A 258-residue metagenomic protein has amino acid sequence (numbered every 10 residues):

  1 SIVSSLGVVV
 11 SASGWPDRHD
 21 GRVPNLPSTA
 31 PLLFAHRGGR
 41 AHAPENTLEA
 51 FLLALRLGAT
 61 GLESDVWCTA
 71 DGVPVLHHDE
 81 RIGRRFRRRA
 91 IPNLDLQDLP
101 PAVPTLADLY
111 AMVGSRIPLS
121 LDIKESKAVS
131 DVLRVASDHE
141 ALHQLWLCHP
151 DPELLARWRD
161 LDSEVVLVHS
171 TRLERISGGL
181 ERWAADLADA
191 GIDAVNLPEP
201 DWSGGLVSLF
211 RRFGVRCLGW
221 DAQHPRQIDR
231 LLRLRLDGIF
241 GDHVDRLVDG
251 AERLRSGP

Functional and structural regions predicted by a protein language model:
S1-S5, S11: Low-acidity, Ser/Thr- and Arg-rich intrinsically disordered low-complexity segments
W15-S28, L106-P258: Short loop-to-alpha-helix "cap/lid" segments that border enzyme active sites across diverse enzyme classes
V23-T60: N-terminal binding-site loop/beta-alpha segment at the start of enzyme catalytic domains that lines or forms
N25-L33, T60-G61, V66-P118, V168-T171 (+1 more regions): An active-site metal/cofactor-coordinating segment within enzyme catalytic domains
H36, H78, R211: Histidine-centered divalent metal-coordination motifs
G39, V66-C68, R81-I82, E125 (+1 more regions): Short, glycine/acidic-enriched loop or turn micro-motifs at the edges of active sites
A41-P44, L48, V103, G204 (+1 more regions): Glycine-rich phosphate-binding loop at the start of an alpha helix
L53-C68, D189-V195: Catalytic domains of carbohydrate-active enzymes, especially glycoside hydrolases
